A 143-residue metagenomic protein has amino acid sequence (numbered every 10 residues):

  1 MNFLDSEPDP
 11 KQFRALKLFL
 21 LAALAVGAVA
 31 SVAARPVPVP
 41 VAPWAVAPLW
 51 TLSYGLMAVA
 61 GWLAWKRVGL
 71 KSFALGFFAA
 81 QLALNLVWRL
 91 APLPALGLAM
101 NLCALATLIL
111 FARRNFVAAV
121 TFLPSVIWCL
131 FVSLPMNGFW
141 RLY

Functional and structural regions predicted by a protein language model:
F3-D9, P94-L98: Short amphipathic, positively biased membrane-proximal segments that drive organelle/inner-membrane targeting
S6-L21: N-terminal membrane topogenic signal
L18-V26, Y54, A58, F77 (+1 more regions): Hydrophobic alpha-helical membrane-embedded or membrane-associated segments
A22-A30, L84, F131-V132: Alpha-helical transmembrane segments of multipass membrane proteins
V32-R114, Y143: Portal/gating segments that form or line small-molecule/metal binding sites
Q81, S125-S133: Small-residue-rich segments of transmembrane alpha-helices in multi-pass membrane proteins, especially helix faces
A112-I127: Interfacial loop-to-transmembrane junctions
S133-Y143: Juxtamembrane boundary at the C-terminal end of a transmembrane helix
